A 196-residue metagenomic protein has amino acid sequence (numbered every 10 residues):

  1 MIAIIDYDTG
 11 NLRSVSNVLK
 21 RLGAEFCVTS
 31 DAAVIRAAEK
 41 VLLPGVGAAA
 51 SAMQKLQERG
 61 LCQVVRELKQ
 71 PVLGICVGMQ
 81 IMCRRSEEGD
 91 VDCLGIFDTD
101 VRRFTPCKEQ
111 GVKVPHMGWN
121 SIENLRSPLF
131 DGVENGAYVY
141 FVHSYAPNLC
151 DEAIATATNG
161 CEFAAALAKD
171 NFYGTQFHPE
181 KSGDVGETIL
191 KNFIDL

Functional and structural regions predicted by a protein language model:
I2-A24, F177-S182: N-terminal beta1-alpha1 ligand-phosphate binding loop
V18-E25, A49-K55, M117-W119, E123: Short, flexible loop segments at the rims of nucleotide/cofactor-binding pockets, characterized by
F26-V28, V101: Generic structural signal for residues in well-ordered beta-strands
V34-I35, V64, A166: Structural alpha-helical scaffold elements that stabilize or flank donor/cofactor-binding regions in carbohydrate
A38: An anion/phosphate-binding loop that grips the pyrophosphate of nucleotide cofactors and donors
L42-P44: Structural motif
G47-H116: Cysteine-nucleophile active-site neighborhood
E67, D100-L196: Amide-donor transfer/coupling interface in amidating biosynthetic enzymes
